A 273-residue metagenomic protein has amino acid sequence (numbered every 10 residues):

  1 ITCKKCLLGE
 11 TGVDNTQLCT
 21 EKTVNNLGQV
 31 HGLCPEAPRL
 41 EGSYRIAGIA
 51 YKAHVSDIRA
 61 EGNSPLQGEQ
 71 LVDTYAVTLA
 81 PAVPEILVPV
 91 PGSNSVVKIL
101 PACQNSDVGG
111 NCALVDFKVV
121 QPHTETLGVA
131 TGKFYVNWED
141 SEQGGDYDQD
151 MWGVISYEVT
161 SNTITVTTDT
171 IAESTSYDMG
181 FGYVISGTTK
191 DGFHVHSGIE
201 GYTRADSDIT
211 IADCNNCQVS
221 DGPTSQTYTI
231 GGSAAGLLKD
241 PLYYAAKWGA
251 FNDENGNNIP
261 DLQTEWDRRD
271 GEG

Functional and structural regions predicted by a protein language model:
I1-G273: P/S/T/G-enriched low-complexity
